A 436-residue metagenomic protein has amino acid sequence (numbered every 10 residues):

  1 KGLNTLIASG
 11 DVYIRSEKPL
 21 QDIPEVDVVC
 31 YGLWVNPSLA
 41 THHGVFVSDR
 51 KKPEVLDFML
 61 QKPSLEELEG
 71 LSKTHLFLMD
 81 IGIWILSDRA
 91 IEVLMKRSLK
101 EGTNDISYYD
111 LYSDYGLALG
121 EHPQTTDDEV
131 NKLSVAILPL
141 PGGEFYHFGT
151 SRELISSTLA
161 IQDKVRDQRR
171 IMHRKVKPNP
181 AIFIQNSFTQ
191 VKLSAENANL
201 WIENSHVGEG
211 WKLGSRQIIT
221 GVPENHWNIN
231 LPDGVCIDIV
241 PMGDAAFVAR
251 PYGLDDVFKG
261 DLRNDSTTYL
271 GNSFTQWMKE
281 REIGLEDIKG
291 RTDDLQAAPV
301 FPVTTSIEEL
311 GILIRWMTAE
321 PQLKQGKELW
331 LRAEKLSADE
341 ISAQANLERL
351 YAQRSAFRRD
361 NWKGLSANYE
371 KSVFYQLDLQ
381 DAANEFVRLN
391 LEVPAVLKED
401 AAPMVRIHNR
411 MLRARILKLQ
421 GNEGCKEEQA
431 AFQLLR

Functional and structural regions predicted by a protein language model:
L6, V12-P19, V28-S38, L65-G70 (+4 more regions): Left-handed beta-helix
E340, E399, M404-R406: Residues that mark the junctions of alpha-helical repeat units in TPR/alpha-solenoid scaffolds
E348, S372, Q380, Q429-L435: TPR/TPR-like (Sel1-like) alpha-helical repeat modules
